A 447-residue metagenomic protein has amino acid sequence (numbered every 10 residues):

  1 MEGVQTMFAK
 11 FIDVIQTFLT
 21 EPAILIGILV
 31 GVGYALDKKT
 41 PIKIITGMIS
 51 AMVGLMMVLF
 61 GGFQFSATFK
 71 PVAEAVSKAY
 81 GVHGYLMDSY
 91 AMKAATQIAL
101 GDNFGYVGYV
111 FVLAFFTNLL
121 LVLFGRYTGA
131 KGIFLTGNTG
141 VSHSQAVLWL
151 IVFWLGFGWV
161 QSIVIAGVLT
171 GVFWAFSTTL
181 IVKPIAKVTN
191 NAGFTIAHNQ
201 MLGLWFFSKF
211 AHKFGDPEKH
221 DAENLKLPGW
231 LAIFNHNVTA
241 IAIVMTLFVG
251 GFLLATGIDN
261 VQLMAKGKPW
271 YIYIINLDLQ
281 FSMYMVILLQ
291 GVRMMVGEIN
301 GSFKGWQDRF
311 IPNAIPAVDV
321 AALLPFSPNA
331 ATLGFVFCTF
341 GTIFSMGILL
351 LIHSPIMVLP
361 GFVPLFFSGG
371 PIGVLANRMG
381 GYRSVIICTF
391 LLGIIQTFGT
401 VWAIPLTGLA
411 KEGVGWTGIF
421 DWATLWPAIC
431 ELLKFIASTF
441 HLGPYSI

Functional and structural regions predicted by a protein language model:
E2-G61, G105, Y109-G301, F310-V320 (+2 more regions): Signature of multi-pass transmembrane helix bundles
P22, G158-A166, N329, L333 (+3 more regions): Membrane-interface starts of transmembrane alpha-helices
I28, I45, V72-A95, S208-H212 (+3 more regions): Helix-loop-helix junctions within the multi-pass membrane cores of secondary transporters/permeases
A51-V107: Membrane helical hairpin/interfacial module
A67, A94, V286, Q290 (+2 more regions): A short glycine-/small-residue-rich loop at the edge of a beta-strand within enzyme catalytic domains
P71-E74, I404, G408-E412: Juxtamembrane/transmembrane-helix interface segments of polytopic membrane transporters
Y80-A91, Y109-T117, T136-S144, G167-G171 (+4 more regions): Mid-membrane cores of alpha-helical transmembrane segments in multi-pass membrane proteins, especially transporters
T136-L155, T339-V401: Membrane-interfacial helix-loop connectors
